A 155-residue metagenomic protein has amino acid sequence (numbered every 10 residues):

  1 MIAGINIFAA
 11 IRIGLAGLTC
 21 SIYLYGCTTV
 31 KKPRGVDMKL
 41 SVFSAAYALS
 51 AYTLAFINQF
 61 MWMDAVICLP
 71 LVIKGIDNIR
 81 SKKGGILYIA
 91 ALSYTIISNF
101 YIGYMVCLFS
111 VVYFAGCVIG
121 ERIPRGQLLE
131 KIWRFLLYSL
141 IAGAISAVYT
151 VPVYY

Functional and structural regions predicted by a protein language model:
M1-Y155: Membrane-embedded transmembrane-helix bundle of lipid-linked glycan/lipid transferases
